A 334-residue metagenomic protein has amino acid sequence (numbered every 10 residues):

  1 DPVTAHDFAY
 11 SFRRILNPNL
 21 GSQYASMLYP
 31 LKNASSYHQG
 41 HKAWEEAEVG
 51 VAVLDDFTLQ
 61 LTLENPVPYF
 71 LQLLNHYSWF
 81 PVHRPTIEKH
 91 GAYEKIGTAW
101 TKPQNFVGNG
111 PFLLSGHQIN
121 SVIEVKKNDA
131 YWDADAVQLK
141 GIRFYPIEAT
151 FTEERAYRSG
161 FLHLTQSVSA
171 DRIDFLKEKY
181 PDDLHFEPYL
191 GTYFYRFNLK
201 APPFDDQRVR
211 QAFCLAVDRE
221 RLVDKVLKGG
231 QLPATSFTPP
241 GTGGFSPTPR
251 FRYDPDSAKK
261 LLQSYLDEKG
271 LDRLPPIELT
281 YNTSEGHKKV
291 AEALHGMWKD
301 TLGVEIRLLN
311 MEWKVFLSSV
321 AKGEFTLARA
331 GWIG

Functional and structural regions predicted by a protein language model:
D1, A47-V49, W100-K102, R143 (+5 more regions): Second-shell loop/turn segments in exported
D1-A25, Q60-T62, E153-A156, P203-D205: Aromatic- and charge-enriched surface segment that lines or borders ligand/interaction sites
F8, L59-Q60, G110-L113, I123-E124 (+4 more regions): Short, well-ordered beta-strand elements
P30-A52, D56-T58, T62-G141, A149-F151 (+2 more regions): Gly/Pro-rich hinge or "lid" segments in bacterial periplasmic/extracellular proteins
P103, E153-E154, I173, V209 (+3 more regions): Short, hydrophobic alpha-helical packing/hinge segments within bilobed ligand-binding/sensory domains
S115-K126, R143-A201, E220, D224 (+1 more regions): Extracellular/periplasmic solute-recognition and catalytic clefts
K126-K127, H185, D205-D300, R307: Append "and occasionally in soluble cytosolic enzymes with long acidic Gly/Pro-rich linkers
H163-L164, K299-G334: Periplasmic binding protein-like
